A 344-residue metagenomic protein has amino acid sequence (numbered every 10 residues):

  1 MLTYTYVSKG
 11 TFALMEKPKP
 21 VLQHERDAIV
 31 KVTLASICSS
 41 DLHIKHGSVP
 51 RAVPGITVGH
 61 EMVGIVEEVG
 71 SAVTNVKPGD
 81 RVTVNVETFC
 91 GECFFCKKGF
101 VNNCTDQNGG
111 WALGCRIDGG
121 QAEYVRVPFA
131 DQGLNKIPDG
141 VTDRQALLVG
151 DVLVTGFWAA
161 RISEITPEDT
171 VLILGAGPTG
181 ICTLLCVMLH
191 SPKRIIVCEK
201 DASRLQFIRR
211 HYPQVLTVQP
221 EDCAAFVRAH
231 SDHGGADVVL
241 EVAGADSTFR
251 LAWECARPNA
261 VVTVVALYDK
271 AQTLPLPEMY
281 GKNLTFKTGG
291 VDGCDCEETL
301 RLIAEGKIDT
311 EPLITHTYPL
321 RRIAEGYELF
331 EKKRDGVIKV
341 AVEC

Functional and structural regions predicted by a protein language model:
M1, F226, R250-E254, G293-C344: C-terminal hydrophobic helical "lid"/dimerization subdomain of Rossmann-like NAD(P)H-dependent oxidoreductases
P20-A35, S48-K97, P138-V141: Glycine-rich beta-strand-centered segment in the early N-terminal region that forms part of a ligand/cofactor-binding
L34, N85, L240-V242, C344: Short, well-ordered coil/turn residues at beta-beta hairpins and beta-strand->alpha-helix junctions within
E67, I196, T263, K287: Conserved beta-strand positions in the Rossmann-like core of class I SAM-dependent methyltransferases
E92-L174: NAD(P)H dinucleotide-binding glycine-rich loop of Rossmann-like/cofactor-binding domains, especially the beta1-alpha1
K136-E221: Mid-domain Rossmann-like dinucleotide-binding core that forms the NAD(H)/NADP(H) cofactor-binding site
S163-I165, M188, L205-T285, A324: Glycine-rich cofactor phosphate-binding loops and adjacent beta1-alpha1 units of small-molecule cofactor enzyme domains
E199, A266, G290: Conserved acidic E/D residue at the C-terminus of a beta-strand in Rossmann-like folds
